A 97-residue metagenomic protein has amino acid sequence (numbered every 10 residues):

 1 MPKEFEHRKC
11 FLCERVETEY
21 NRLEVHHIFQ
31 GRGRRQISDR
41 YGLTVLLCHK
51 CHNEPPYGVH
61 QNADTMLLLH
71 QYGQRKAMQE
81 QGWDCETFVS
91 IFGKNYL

Functional and structural regions predicted by a protein language model:
M1-E24, K50: Short cysteine-rich loop/turn motifs with clustered Cys
N21-E24, L43-L47, G73: Amphipathic alpha-helical interface surfaces
L23-G31, C48-P55: Histidine-centered catalytic micro-motifs
F29-T44: Short linker/helix segments within small regulatory modules
Q30, P55-Q61, G73-Q74, G93: Glycine-centered helix-coil hinge/cap
T44-L69: Short Cys/His-centered divalent metal-binding micro-motifs
Q71-L97: Short flanking/linker segments adjacent to small metal-binding domains or redox-active Cys/His motifs
